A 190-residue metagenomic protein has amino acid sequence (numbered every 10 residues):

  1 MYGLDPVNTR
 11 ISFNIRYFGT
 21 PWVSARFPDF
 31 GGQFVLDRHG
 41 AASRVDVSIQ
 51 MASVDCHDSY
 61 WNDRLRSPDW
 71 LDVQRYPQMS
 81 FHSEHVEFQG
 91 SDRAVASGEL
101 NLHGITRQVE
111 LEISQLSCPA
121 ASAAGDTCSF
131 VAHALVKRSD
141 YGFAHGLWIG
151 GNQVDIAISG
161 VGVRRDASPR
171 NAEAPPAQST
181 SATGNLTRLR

Functional and structural regions predicted by a protein language model:
M1-R190: Low-complexity, acidic/polar, glycine-enriched regions of mature
